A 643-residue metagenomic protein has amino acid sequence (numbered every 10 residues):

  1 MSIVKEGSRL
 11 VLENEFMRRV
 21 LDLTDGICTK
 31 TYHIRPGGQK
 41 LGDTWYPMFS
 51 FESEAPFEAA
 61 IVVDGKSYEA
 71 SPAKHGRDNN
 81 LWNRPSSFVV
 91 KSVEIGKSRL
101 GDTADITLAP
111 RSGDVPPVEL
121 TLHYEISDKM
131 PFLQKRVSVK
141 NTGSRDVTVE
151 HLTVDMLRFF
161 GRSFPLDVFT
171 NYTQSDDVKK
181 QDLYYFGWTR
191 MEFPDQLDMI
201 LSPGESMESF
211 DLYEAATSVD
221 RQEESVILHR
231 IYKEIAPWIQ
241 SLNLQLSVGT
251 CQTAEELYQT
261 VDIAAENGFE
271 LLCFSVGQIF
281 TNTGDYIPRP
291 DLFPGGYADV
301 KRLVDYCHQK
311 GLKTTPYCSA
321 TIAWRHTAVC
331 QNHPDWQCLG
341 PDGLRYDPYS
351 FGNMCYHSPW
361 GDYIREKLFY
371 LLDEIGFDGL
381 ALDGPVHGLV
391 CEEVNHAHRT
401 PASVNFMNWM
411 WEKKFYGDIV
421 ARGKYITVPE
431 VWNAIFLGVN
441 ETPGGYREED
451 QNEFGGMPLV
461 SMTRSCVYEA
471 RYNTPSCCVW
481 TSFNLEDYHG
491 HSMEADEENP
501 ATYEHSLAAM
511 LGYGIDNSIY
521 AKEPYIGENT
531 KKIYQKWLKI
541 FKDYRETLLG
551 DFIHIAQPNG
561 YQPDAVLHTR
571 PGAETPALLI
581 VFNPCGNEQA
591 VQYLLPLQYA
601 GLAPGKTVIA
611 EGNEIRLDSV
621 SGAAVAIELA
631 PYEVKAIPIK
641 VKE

Functional and structural regions predicted by a protein language model:
M1-G7: Short, Gly/Pro- and small/polar-rich lid/capping loops
G7-D105: Acidic-aromatic substrate-binding/catalytic surfaces of carbohydrate-active enzymes
E15, E412-I615, E628-A636: Active-site-proximal substrate-binding groove within the catalytic cores of carbohydrate-active enzymes
H75-T315, T321-V329, D335-W336, Y346-D347 (+5 more regions): Conserved structural scaffold segments of CAZyme catalytic domains across common CAZy folds
Q181-R190, P604-V625: Solvent-exposed beta-strand/loop surfaces of large extracellular or lumenal domains
M207, A623-V625, K635: Short strand-edge motifs at loop-to-beta-strand transitions and within beta-strands of extracellular beta-rich domains
A264-E266, L372-D373, L511: Non-catalytic positions within long, well-ordered alpha-helices that form the structural scaffold/packing of enzyme
S275-D487: Aromatic- and carboxylate-enriched substrate-binding clefts and catalytic-loop regions of carbohydrate-active enzymes
